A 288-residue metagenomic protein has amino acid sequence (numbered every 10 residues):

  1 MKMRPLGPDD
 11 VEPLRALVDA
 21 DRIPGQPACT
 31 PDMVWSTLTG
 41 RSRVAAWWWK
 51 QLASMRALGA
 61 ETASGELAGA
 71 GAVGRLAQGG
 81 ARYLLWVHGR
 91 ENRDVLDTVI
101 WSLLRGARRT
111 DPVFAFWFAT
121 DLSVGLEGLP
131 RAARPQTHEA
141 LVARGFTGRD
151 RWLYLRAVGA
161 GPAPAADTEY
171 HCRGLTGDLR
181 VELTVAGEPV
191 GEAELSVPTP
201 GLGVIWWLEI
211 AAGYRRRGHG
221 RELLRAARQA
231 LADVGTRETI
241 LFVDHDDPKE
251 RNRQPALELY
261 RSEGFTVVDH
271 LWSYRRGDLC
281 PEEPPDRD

Functional and structural regions predicted by a protein language model:
M1-S42, F146-V190, P285-D288: Short amphipathic alpha-helix that is part of the acyltransferase structural core
D19-Q26, T30-R108, A119, G191-W206 (+1 more regions): Conserved donor-binding loop and adjoining core beta-sheet/short helix segment in diverse acyl/aminoacyl transferases
R56-G59, L179-T184, R225: Hydrophobic beta-strand residues of extracellular immunoglobulin-like
N92-R108, I210, R216-D233, Q254-S262: Conserved acetyl-CoA-binding loop-helix of GNAT-fold acetyltransferases
R108-L129, A232-P248: Conserved GNAT acetyl-CoA-binding A-motif
D121-G148, R221, D246-D269, R287: Conserved active-site alpha-helix within GNAT-family acetyltransferase domains
L153-D167, F242-Q254, T266-D288: C-terminal "cap" of GNAT-fold acetyltransferases
A186-T239: Intrinsically disordered, low-complexity segments enriched in Gly and acidic/Ser/Thr residues that form flexible
